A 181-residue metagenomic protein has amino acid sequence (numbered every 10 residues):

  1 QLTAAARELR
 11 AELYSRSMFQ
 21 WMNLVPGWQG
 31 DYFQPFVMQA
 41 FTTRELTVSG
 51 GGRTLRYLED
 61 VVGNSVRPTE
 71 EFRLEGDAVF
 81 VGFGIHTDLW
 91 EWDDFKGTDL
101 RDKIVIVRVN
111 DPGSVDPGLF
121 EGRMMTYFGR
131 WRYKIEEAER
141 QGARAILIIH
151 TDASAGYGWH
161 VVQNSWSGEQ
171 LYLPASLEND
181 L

Functional and structural regions predicted by a protein language model:
Q1-L119, G158-W166, L171-E178: Noncatalytic luminal/extracellular "stalk/propeptide" segments of secretory-pathway proteins
Q20, E136-R140: Non-catalytic positions within long, well-ordered alpha-helices that form the structural scaffold/packing of enzyme
L89-D93, R130-E136: Short, acidic/polar
P117-M125, W131: Proteins synthesized as precursors that undergo proteolytic processing into mature forms
I146-L147: Hydrophobic residues within beta-strands of alpha/beta enzymes
H150-T151: Short secondary-structure boundary segments
A155: Catalytic-site neighborhoods of secreted/periplasmic enzymes that process anionic sulfate/phosphate groups
